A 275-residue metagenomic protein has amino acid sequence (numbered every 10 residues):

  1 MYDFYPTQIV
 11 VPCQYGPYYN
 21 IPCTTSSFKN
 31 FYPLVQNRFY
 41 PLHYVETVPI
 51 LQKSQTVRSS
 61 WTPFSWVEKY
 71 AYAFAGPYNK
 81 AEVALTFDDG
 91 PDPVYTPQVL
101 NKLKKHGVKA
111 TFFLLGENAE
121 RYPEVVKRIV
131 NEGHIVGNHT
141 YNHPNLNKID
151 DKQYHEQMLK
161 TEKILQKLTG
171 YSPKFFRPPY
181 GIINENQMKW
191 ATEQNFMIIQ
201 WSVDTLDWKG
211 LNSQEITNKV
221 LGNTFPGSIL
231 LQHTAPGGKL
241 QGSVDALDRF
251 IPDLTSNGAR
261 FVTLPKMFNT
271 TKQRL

Functional and structural regions predicted by a protein language model:
M1-L85, D92-Q98, K105, R249-F250 (+1 more regions): N-terminal pre-catalytic segment of deacetylase/amide-hydrolase enzymes
L51-N145, Q153, Q157, I164: Active-site beta->alpha N-cap acidic-glycine motif
Q98, E120, P144-R260, P265-L275: Catalytic domains of cell-wall/extracellular-matrix polysaccharide-remodeling enzymes, centered on de-N-acetylation
